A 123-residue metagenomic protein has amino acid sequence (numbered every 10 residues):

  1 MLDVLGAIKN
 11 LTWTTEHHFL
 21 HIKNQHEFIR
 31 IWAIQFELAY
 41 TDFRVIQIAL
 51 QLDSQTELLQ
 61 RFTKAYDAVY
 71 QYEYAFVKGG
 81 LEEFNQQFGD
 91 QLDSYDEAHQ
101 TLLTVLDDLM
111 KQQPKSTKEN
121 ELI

Functional and structural regions predicted by a protein language model:
M1-D42: Short terminal alpha-helical segments
M1-V4, A39-V45, Q55, Y74 (+2 more regions): Short amphipathic alpha-helical segments that mediate assembly, nucleic-acid/protein binding, or membrane association
G6, I29-L38, L59-K64, Q86-E97: Short, charged, amphipathic alpha-helical segments
K9-L11, Q35, I46, Y66 (+1 more regions): Generic alpha-helical structural signal
L20-W32, Q51-T56, V77-L92: Charged, low-complexity interaction regions
D42-Y66: Short, solvent-exposed, charged loop/turn and helix-capping segments that join or cap alpha-helices on peripheral
Q71-I123: Amphipathic alpha-helical binding modules
